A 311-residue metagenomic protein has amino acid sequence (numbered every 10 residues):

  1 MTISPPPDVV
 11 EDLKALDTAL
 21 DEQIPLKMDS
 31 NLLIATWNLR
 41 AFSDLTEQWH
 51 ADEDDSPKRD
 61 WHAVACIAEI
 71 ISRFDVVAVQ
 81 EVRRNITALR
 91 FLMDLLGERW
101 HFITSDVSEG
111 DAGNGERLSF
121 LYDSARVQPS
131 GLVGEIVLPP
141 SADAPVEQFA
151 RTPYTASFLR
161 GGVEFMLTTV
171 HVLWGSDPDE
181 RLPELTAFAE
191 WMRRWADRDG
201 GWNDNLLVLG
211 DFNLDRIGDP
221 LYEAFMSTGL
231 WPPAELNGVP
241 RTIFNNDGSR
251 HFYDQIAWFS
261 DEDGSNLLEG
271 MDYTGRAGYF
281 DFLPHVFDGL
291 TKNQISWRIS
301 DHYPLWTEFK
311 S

Functional and structural regions predicted by a protein language model:
M1-Q23, R194-D204, L214-S311: Metal-dependent phosphoester-hydrolase catalytic domains
D12-L13, A78-V163: Structured beta-strand-rich core segments of catalytic domains in phosphoester-bond hydrolases
N31-D44, G131-L132, E164-W174, H302: Active-site-proximal beta-strand elements of phosphoester/diester hydrolases
I34-L39, I67-R90, L121, L167 (+4 more regions): Active-site beta-strand/loop signature of hydrolases that rely on acidic residues for catalysis
L39-W61, S141-P145, S176: Acidic/histidine-rich helix-loop elements that form or flank divalent-metal/phosphate-binding sites at the catalytic
L45, I86-L89, D111-N114, S176-D179 (+3 more regions): Extracytoplasmic/secreted cell-surface and envelope-processing proteins
Q48, E81, G161-E190: Metal-dependent phosphoester/phosphodiester hydrolase catalytic core
R126-S130, F165, E262-L268: Short helix-loop capping/hinge motifs at secondary-structure junctions, enriched in acidic/polar residues
